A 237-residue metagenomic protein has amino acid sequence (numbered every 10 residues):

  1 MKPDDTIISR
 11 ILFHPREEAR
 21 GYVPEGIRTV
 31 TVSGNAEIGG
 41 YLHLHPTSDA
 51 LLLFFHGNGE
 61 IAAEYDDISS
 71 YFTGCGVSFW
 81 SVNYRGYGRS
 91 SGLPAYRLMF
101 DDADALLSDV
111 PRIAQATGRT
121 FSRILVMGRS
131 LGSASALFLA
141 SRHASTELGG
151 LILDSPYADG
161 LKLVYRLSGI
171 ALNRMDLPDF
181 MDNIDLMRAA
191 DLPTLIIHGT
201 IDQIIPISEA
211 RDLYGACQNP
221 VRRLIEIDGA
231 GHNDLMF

Functional and structural regions predicted by a protein language model:
M1-V32, I38-Y41: An N-terminal hydrophobic leader/cap segment in hydrolases
D49-G57: Short beta-strand element of the alpha/beta-hydrolase
I68, N183, L192, P206-G215: Short alpha-helix in the alpha/beta-hydrolase fold that links the catalytic acid
F72-S91: Conserved alpha/beta-hydrolase
P94-T117, D185: Alpha/beta-hydrolase active-site loop
S135-L192: Hydrolase active-site cap/lid region
A189-D191, I196-H198, D202: Short beta-strand/loop motif that positions the catalytic acidic residue of the alpha/beta-hydrolase fold
A230-F237: Catalytic histidine-centered segment of alpha/beta-hydrolase-like enzymes
